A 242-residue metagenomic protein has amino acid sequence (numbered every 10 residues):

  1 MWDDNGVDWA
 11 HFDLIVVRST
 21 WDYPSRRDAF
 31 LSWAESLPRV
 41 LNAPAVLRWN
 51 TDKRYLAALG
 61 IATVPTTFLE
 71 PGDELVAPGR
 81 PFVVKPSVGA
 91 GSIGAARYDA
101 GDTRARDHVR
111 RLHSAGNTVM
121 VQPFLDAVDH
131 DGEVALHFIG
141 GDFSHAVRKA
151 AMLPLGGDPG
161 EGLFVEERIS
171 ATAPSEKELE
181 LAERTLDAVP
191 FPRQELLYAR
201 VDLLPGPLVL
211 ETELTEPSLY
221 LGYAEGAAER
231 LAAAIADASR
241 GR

Functional and structural regions predicted by a protein language model:
M1-P71: Conserved N-proximal alpha/beta basic substrate-recognition cap immediately N-terminal to, or forming the N-lobe
W2-G6, G72-D73, Q122-A127, R200-L204: Short, solvent-exposed loop/turn elements at beta->coil junctions and helix N-caps that rim active or binding pockets
F12-V17, K85, V134-F138, P205-S218: A short beta-strand motif that forms the metal-chelation/ATP-contact edge of phosphoryl-transfer active sites
R26-R27, D52, I93-A95, D131 (+1 more regions): Short glycine-/acidic-enriched loop or helix-start segments at secondary-structure transitions that form or flank
V46, P71-E74, S87-G91, G101-T103 (+1 more regions): Short acidic/polar capping segments at secondary-structure boundaries
L59-G60, T66, P78-A95, G116-D131 (+2 more regions): ATP-grasp fold ATP-binding core
D99-F191, L204: Phosphate-binding site of ATP-dependent enzymes
P174-R242: ATP-dependent carboxylate activation and anion-phosphoryl transfer catalytic cores that bind Mg-ATP to form
